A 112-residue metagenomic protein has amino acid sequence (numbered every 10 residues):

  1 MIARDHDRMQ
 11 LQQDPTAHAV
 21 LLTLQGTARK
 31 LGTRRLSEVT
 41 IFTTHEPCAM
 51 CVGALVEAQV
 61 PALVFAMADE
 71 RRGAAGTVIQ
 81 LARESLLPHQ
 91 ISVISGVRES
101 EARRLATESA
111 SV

Functional and structural regions predicted by a protein language model:
I2-A3: A structural microfeature
D7-M9, T27-A28: Short, well-ordered turn and helix-capping elements at secondary-structure junctions
R8-L22: A short, polar/charged loop-to-alpha-helix boundary motif
T33-H45: Immediate flanking context of iron-sulfur cluster ligation sites
P47-V112: Zinc-dependent deaminase
